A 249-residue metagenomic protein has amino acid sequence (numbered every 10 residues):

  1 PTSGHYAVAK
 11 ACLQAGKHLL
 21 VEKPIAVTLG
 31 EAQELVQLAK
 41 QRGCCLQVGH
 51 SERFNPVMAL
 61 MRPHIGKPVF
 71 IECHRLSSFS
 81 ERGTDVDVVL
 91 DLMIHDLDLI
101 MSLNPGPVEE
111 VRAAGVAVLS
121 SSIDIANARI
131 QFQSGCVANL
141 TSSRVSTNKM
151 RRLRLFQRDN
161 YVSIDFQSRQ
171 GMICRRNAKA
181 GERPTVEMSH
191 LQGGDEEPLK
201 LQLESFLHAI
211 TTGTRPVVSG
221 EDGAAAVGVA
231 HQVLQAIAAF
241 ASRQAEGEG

Functional and structural regions predicted by a protein language model:
P1-L38: Beta-loop-alpha module in the N-terminal Rossmann-like domain of NAD(P)-dependent dehydrogenases, especially those
H5, A9, A32, F54-M58 (+3 more regions): A general structural signal for well-ordered alpha-helical segments in protein cores
A15-K17, R42-C45, C136: A short helix->loop->beta-strand "cap" motif at the edges of active sites that frequently abuts
V21, L46-V48, E72, I164: Hydrophobic residues in well-ordered beta-strands that form the structural core
C45, E52-S120: Predominantly a Rossmann-like dinucleotide-binding segment in NAD(P)-dependent oxidoreductases
L97-Q170, P198-G213, E248-G249: Contiguous beta-strand/loop segments that form the cofactor/metal-binding neighborhood of enzyme cores
Q133, S205-G249: C-terminal helix-rich "cap/oligomerization" subdomain common to oxidoreductases
H190-E204, V218: Active-site loop of classical SDR/Rossmann-like NAD(P)-dependent oxidoreductases, centered on the catalytic Tyr-X3-Lys
